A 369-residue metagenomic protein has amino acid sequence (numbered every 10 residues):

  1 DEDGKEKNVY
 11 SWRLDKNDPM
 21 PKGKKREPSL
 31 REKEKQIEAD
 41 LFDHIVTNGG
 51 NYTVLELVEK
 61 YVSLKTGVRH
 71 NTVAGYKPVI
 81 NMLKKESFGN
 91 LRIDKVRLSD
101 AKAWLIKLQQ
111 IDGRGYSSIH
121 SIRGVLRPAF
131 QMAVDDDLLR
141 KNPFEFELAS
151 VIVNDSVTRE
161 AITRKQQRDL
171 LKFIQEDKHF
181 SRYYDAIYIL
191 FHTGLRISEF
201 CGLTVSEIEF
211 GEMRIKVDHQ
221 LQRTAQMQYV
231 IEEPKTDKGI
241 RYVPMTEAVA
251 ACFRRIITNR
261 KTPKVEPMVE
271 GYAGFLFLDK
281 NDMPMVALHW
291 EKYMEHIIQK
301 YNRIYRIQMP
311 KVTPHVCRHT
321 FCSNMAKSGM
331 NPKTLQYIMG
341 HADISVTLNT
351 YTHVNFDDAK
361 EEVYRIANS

Functional and structural regions predicted by a protein language model:
E2-K102, T258-Y272: N-terminal DNA-binding module of tyrosine recombinases/phage integrases
K22-R26, G50, V62-R140, S156 (+3 more regions): N-terminal core-binding DNA-recognition domain of tyrosine site-specific recombinases/integrases
H120-I122, L139-K141, E145-L203, F210-G211 (+3 more regions): Basic, Lys/Arg- and aromatic-enriched nucleic-acid-binding interface segment
A149, L203-K261, P267-M268: Conserved tyrosine-mediated DNA breakage-rejoining catalytic core shared by Y-recombinases
V153, A161, Q220-L221, M339-Y364: Catalytic-site neighborhood detector that most strongly recognizes the C-terminal catalytic loop/helix of tyrosine
L170, Q226-I231, S328, N349 (+1 more regions): DNA/chromatin major-groove-contacting recognition/catalytic segments
K172-Y183, T193, V243, N259-M268 (+3 more regions): Short, basic (Lys/Arg/His-rich) helix/loop patches that form interaction surfaces in the mid-to-C-terminal regions
